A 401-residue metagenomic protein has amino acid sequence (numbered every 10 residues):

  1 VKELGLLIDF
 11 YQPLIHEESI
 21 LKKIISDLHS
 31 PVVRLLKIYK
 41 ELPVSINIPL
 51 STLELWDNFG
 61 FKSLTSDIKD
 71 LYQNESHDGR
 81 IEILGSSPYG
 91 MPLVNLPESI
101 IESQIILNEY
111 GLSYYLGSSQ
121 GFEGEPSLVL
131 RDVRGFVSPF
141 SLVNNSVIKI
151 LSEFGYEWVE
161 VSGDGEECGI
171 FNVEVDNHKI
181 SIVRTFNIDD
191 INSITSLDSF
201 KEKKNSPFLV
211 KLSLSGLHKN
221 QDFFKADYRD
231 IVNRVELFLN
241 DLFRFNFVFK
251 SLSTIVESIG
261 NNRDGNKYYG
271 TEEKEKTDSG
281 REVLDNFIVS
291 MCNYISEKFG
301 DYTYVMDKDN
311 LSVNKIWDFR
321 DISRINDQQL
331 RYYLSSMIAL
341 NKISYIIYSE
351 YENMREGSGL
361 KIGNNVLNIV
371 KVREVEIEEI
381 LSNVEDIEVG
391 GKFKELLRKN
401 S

Functional and structural regions predicted by a protein language model:
K2-S30, K37, S51, D176-K179 (+3 more regions): Active-site and substrate-binding clefts of carbohydrate-active enzymes
E3-P97, S103-Q104, G117-G124, L128 (+5 more regions): Short, well-structured secondary-structure segments
I25, L93-N108, N187-S196, I231: Phosphate/oxyanion-binding active-site loops and adjacent basic polyanion-contact surfaces
V33-K37, I68-Q73, V147-S152, L197-D198 (+1 more regions): Short amphipathic alpha-helical segments and helix-helix/interface helices
Y39-E41, D78, E153, N177 (+1 more regions): Short, well-ordered coil/turn elements that cap or connect secondary structure elements
W56-L64, I68, I148-E157, G265 (+1 more regions): Short, electropositive alpha-helical surface patch
I106-G169, H218-V248, L252: Catalytic domains of cell-wall/extracellular-matrix polysaccharide-remodeling enzymes, centered on de-N-acetylation
S141-L209, S215: Internal metal/ion-chelating core segments
